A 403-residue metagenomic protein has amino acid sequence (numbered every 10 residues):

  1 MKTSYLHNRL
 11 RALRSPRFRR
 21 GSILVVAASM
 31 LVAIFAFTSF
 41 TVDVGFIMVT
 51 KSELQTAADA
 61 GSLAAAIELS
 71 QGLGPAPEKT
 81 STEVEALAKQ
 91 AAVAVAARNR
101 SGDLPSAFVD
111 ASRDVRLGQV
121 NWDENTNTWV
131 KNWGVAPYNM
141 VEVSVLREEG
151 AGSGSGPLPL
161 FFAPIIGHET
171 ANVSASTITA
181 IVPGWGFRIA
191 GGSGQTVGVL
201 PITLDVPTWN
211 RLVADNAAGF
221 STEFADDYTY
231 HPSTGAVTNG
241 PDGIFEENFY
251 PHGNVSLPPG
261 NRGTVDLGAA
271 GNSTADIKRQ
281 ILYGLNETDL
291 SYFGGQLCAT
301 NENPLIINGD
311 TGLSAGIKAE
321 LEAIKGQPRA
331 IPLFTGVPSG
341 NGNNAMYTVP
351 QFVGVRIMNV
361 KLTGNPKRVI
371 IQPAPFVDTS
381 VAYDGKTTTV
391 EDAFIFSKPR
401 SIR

Functional and structural regions predicted by a protein language model:
K2-A94: Alpha-helical assembly-interface signal, strongest on the long, hydrophobic N-terminal helix that forms
A64-E68, A91-D103, A180, G184: Structured segments of extracytoplasmic/periplasmic soluble domains in secreted or envelope-associated proteins
G74-A94, V109-A111, Q119-R403: N-linked glycosylation sequons
G102-P105, G152: Secretory-pathway/luminal and periplasmic proteins that interact with or process carbohydrate-rich
